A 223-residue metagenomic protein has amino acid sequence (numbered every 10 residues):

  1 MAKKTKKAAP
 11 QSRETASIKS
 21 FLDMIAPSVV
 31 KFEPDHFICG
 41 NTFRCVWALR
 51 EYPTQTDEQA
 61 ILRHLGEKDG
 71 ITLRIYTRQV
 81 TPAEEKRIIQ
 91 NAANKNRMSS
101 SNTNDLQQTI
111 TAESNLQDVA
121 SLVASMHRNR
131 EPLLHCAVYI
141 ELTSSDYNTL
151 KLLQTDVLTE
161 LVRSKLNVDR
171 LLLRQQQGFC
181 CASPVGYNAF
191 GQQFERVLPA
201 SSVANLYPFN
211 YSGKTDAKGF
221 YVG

Functional and structural regions predicted by a protein language model:
M1-Y211: Extended, folded cores of ATP/NTP-driven motor/assembly subunits in large transport and secretion machines
L206-G223: N-terminal pre-Walker A segment at the start of P-loop NTPase domains
